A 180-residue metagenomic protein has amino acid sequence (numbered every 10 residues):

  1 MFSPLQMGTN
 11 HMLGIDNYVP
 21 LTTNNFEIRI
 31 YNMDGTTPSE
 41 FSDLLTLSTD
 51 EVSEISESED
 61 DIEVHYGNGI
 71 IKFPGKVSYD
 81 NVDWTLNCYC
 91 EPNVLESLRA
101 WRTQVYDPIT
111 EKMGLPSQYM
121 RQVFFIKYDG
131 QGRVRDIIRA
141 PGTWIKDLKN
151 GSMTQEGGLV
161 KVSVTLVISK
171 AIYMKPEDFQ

Functional and structural regions predicted by a protein language model:
M1-Q180: Glycine-rich, low-complexity intrinsically disordered segments
